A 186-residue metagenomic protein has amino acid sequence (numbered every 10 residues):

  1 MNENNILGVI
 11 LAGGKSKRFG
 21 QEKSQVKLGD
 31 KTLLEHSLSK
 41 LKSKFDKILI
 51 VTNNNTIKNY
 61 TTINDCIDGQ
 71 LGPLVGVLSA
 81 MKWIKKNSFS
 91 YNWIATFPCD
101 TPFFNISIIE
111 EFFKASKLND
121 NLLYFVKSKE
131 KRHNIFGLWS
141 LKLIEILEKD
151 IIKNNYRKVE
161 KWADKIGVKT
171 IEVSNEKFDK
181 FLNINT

Functional and structural regions predicted by a protein language model:
N2-Y156, W162-F181: Nucleotide and nucleotide-moiety/phosphate-recognizing core
